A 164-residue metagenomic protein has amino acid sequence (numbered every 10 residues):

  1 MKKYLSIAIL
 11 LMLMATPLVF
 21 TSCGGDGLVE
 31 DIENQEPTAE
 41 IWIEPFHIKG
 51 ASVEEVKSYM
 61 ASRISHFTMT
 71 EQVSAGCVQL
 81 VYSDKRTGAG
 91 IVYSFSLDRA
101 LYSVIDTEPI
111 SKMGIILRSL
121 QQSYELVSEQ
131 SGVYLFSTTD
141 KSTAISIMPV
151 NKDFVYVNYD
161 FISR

Functional and structural regions predicted by a protein language model:
M1-I9: Bacterial N-terminal signal peptides that target proteins for export
M12-M14: Topology signature of small-to-medium multi-pass alpha-helical membrane proteins
T16, C77-S83, F136-D140: Short, solvent-exposed polar/charged micro-motifs at secondary-structure junctions
L18-S22: C-terminal motif of bacterial Sec signal peptides marking the signal peptidase cleavage site
G24-R118, Q122, R164: Short helix/turn-capping signatures at newly exposed starts of structured segments
A100-R164: Extracytoplasmic electrostatic interaction patches
